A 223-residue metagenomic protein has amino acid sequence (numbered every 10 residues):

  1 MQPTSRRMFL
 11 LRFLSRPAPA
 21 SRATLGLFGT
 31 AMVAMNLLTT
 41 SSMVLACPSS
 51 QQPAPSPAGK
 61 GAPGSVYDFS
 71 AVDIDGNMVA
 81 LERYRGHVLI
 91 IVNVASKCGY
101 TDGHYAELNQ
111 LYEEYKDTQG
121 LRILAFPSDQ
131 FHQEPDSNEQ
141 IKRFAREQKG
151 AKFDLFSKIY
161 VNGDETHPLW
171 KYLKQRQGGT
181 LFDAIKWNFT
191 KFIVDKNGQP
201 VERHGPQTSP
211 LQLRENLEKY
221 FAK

Functional and structural regions predicted by a protein language model:
M1-L38, M43-V44: N-terminal mitochondrial targeting presequence
L45-E82, G103-H104, P168: N-terminal "domain-start" segment that seeds a small globular fold
A71, D117-N138, K152-D164: Thiol-based oxidoreductase modules, predominantly thioredoxin-like and allied folds used for disulfide exchange
H87-V88, S96, D102-F126, A145-K149: Conserved helix-turn-beta segment immediately C-terminal to the redox Cys motif in thioredoxin-like folds
S96-G99, D129-Q133, Y160-G163, P200 (+1 more regions): Solvent-exposed loop/turn segments at secondary-structure junctions within structured extracellular/periplasmic domains
E139-N188: Short, internal strand/loop/helix patches that form the active-site neighborhood or redox-interaction surface
P168-K171, Q175-K223: Thiol-/selenol-based redox modules, centered on thioredoxin-like and closely related oxidoreductase domains
